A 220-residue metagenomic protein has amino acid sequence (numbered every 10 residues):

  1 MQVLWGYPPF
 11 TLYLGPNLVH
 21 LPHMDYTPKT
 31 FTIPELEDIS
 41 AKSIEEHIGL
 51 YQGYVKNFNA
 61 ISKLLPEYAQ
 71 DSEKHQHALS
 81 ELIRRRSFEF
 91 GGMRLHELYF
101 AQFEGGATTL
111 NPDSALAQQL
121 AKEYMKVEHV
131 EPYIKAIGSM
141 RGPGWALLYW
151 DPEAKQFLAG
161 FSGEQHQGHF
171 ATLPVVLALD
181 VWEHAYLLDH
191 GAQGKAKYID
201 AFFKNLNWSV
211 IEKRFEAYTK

Functional and structural regions predicted by a protein language model:
T11-Y13, H20: Short, positively charged and aromatic/hydrophobic N-terminal segments
H20-K220: Feature for soluble, non-membrane regions of globular proteins
